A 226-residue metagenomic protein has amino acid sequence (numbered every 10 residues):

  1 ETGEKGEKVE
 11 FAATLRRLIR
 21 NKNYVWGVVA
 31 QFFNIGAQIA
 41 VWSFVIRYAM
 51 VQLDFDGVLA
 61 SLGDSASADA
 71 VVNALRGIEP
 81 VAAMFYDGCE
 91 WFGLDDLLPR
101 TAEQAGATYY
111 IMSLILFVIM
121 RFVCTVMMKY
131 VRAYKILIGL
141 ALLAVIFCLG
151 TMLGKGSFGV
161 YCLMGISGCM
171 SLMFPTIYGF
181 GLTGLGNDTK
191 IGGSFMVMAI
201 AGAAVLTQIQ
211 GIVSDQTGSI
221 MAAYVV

Functional and structural regions predicted by a protein language model:
G3-G27, S67: Juxtamembrane intracellular "pre-TM" segments in multi-pass secondary transporters
R20-S61, N73-Y109: Extracytoplasmic gate region of multi-pass secondary transporters
G106-F117, M198-A199: Transmembrane alpha-helical segments of major facilitator superfamily
I119-R132: Helix-to-loop junctions at the C-terminal end of transmembrane segments in multipass secondary transporters
K135-L149: Structural signature of the two symmetry-related core transmembrane helices
M152-C162: Helix-loop junctions at membrane interfaces in 12-TM secondary transporters
S171-G186: Intracellular juxtamembrane helix-capping segments at the cytosolic ends of symmetry-related transmembrane helices
I209-V226: A membrane-interface helix-boundary motif in multi-pass transporters
